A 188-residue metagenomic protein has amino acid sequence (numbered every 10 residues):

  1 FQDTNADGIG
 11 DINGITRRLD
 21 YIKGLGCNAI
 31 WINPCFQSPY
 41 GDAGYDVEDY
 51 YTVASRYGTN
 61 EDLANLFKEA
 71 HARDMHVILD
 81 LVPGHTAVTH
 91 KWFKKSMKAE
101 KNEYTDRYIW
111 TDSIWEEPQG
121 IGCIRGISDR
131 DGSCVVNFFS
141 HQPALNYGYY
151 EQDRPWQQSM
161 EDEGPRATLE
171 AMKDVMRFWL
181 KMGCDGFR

Functional and structural regions predicted by a protein language model:
Q2-T4, Y21-N65, M75, P83-A87: Aromatic-lined carbohydrate-binding/catalytic grooves of carbohydrate-active enzymes
G8-G10, A99-E100: Acidic, glycine-anchored loop motifs typical of Ca2+
D11-T16, T59: Glycine-rich anion/phosphate-binding loops
R17, N65-K68, D174: Alpha-helical scaffolding segments of alpha/beta enzyme cores, especially the outer helices of TIM-barrel or partial
G26-N28, H71-M75, G183-F187: Short, well-ordered coil/turn segments that N-cap beta-strands
A87-R188: Alpha-amylase-like alpha-glycosidases and glucanotransferases acting on alpha-linked glucans and related
